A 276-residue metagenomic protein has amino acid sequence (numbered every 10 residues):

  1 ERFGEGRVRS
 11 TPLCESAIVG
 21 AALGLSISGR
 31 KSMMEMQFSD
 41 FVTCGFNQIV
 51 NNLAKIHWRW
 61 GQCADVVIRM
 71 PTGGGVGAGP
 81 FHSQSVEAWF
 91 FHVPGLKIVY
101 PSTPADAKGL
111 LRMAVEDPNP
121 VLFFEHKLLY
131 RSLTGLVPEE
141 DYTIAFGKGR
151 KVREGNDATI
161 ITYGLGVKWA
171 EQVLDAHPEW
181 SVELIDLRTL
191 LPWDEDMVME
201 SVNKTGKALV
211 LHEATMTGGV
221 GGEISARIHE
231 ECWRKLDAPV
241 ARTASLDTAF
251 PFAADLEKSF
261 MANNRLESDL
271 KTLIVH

Functional and structural regions predicted by a protein language model:
E1-P120, F124, L129, K258: Thiamine diphosphate
E1-R2, G61-R69, G75-G77, K127-H276: Thiamine diphosphate
